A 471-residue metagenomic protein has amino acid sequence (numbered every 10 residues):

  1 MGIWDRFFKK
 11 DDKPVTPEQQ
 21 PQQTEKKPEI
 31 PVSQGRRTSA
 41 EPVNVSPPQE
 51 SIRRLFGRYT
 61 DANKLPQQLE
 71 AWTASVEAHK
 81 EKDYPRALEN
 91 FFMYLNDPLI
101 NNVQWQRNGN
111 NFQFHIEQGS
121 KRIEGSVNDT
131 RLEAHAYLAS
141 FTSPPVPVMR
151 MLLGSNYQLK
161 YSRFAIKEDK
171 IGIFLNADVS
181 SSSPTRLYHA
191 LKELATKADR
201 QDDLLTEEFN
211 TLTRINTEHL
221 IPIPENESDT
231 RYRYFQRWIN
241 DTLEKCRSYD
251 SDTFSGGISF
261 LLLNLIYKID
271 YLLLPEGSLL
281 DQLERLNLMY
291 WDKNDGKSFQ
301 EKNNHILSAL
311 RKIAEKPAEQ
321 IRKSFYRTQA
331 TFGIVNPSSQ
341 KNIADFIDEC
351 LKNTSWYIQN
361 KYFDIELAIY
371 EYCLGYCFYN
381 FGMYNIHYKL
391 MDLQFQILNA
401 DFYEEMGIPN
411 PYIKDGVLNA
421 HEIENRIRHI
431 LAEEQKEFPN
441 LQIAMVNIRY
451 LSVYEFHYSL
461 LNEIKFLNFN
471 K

Functional and structural regions predicted by a protein language model:
M1-K13: Polybasic, Ser/Thr-rich amphipathic helices
P31-Y137: N-terminal catalytic cores of peptidoglycan-degrading enzymes
E133-E168: Short, internal acidic amphipathic alpha-helical interface segments that mediate docking to partner proteins
A165-H189: Well-ordered alpha/beta subsegment
L187-Q201: Short amphipathic C-terminal alpha-helix that caps PH/PH-like domains
T206-L262: Charged, amphipathic alpha-helical linkers/stalks
L265-A368: Charged, long alpha-helical assembly modules
N353-K471: Charge-dense, extended regions
